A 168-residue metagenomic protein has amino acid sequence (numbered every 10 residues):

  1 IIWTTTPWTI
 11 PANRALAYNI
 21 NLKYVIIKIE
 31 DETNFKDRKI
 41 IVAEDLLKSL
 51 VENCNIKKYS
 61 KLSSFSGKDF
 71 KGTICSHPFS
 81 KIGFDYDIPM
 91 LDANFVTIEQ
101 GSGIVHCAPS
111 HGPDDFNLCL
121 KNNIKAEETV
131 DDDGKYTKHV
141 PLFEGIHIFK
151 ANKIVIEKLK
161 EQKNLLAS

Functional and structural regions predicted by a protein language model:
I1-F79, F84-D87, D133-I146: Conserved, charged catalytic cores of large soluble enzymes
I1-P11, D31, D69-G72, Y86 (+1 more regions): Residue patterns forming the tRNA-binding/recognition surfaces of aminoacyl-tRNA synthetases and related DALR
F65, N94-V96, E127: Exposed boundary/loop context
H77-F79, N94, P109-H111: Short, flexible loop/turn elements at secondary-structure junctions
G83-F95, E99: Donor nucleotide-activated moiety binding/catalytic core segment of transferases that use nucleotide-activated donors
